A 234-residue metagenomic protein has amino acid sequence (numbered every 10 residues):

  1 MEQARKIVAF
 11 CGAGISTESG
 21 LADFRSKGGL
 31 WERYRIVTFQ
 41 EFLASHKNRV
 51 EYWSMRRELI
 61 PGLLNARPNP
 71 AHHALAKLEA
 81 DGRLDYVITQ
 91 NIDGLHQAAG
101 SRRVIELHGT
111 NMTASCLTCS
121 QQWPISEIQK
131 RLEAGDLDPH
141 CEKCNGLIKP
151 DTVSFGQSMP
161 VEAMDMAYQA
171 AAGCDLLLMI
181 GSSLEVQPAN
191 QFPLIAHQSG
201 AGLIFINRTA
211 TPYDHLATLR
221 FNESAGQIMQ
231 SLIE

Functional and structural regions predicted by a protein language model:
M1-E234: Conserved catalytic core of sirtuin-type NAD+-dependent deacylases
